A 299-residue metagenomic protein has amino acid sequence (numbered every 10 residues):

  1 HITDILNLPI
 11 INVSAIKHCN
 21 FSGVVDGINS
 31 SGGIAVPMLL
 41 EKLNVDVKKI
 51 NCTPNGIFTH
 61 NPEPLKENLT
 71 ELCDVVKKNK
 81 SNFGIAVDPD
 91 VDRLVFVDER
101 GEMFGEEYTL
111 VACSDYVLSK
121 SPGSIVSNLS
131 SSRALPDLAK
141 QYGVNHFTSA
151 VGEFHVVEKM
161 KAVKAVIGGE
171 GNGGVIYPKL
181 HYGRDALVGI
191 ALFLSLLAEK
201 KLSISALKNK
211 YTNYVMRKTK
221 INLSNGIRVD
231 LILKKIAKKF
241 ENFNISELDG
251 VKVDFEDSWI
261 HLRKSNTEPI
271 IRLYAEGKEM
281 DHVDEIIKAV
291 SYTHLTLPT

Functional and structural regions predicted by a protein language model:
H1-N79: Gly/Ser/Thr-enriched, mixed-charge loops and adjacent short helices that form phosphate/oxyanion-binding elements
H1-T3, N7, E99-G171, I176: Proline/glycine-rich low-complexity loops and linkers
L69, G226-D254: Active-site loops and adjacent core secondary-structure elements that bind or stabilize anionic groups
A165-A206, T212-V215: C-terminal catalytic subdomain
N213-L223: Short glycine-/aliphatic-rich beta-strand segments at the starts of folded cytosolic domains
F255-D257, H261-I287: C-terminal charged capping/lid subdomain of soluble metabolic enzymes
T293-T299: Conserved small/polar residues in nucleotide/adenosyl-binding loops
